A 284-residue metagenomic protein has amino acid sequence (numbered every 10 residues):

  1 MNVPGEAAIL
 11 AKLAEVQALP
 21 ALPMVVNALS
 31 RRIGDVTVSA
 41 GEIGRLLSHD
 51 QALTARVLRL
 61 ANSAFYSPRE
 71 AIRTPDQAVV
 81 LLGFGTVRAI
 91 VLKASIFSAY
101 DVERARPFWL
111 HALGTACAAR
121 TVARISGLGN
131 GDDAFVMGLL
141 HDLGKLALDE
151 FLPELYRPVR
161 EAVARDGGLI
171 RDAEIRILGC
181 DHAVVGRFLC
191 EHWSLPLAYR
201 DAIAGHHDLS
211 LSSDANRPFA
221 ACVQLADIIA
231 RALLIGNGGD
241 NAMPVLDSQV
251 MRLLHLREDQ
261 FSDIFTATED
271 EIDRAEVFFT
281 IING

Functional and structural regions predicted by a protein language model:
M1-N2, R257, D263-G284: Terminal targeting/low-complexity segments that flank the catalytic cores of oxidoreductases
M1-S248, F278, I282-G284: Conserved alpha-helical "signature site" that marks functionally important helical segments or helix/loop junctions
S48, F261-S262: Hydrophobic residues within membrane-embedded alpha helices
P244-Q260: Short helix/strand-capping connector loops at secondary-structure junctions
